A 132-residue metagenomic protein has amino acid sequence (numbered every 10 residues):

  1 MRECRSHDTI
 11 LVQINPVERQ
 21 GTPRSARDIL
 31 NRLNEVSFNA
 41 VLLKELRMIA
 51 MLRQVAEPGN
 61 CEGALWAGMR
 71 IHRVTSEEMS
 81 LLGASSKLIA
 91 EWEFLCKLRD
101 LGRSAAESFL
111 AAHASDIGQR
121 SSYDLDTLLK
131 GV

Functional and structural regions predicted by a protein language model:
M1-V132: Non-catalytic peripheral regions of patatin-like phospholipases
